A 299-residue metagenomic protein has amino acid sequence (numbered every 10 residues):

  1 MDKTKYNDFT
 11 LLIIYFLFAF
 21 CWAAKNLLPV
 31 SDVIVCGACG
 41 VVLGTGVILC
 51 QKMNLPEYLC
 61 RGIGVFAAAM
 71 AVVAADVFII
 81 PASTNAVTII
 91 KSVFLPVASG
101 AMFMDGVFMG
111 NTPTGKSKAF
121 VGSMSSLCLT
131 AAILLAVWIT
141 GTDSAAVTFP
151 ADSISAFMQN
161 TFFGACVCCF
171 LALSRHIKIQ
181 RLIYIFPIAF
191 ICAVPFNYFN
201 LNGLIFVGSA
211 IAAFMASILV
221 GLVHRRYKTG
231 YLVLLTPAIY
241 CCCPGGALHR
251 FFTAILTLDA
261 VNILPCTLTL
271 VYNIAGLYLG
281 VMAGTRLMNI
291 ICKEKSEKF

Functional and structural regions predicted by a protein language model:
M1-I218, L222-L235, Y240-C243, R250-F299: Alpha-helical transmembrane segments and their membrane-interface boundaries that form or gate the permeation pathway
